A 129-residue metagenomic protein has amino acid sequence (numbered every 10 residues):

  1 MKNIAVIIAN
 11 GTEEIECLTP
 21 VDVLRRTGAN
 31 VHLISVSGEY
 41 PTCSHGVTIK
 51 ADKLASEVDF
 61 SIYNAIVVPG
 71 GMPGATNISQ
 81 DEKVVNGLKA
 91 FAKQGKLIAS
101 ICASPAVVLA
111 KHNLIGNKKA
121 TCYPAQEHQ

Functional and structural regions predicted by a protein language model:
M1-I98, A106-G116, E127-Q129: Extended, subdomain-level signal for the structured scaffold at the beginning of enzyme domains
C102: Catalytic, metal-anchored helix/loop core of enzyme active sites in primary metabolism
A120: Anionic-ligand binding patches
Y123: Active-site-adjacent substrate-recognition loops and nearby beta-strands within hydrolase catalytic domains
